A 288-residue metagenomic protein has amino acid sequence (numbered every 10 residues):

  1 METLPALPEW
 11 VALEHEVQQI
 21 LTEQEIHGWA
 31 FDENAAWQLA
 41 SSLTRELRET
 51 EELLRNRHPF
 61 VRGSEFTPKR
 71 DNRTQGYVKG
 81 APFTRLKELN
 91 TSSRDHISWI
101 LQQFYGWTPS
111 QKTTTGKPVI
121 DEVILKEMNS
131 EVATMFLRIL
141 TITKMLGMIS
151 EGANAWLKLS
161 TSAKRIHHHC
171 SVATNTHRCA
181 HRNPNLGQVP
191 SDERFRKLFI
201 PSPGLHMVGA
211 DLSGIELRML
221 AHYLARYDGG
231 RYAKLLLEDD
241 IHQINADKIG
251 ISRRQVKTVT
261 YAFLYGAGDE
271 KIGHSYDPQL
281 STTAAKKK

Functional and structural regions predicted by a protein language model:
M1-S191, I200, G204-H206, S213-E216 (+2 more regions): Conserved "right-hand" nucleotidyltransferase catalytic core of DNA-directed polymerases
P190-F199, Q243-K248: Active-site-adjacent bridging/hinge elements
E216-K248: Metal-dependent catalytic core segments for phosphate chemistry
R253-Y265: Short, amphipathic alpha-helical "recognition" segments used to contact nucleic acids or chromatin
D269: Helix-turn-helix DNA-binding elements, focusing on the entry/boundary residues of the two helices that contact DNA
